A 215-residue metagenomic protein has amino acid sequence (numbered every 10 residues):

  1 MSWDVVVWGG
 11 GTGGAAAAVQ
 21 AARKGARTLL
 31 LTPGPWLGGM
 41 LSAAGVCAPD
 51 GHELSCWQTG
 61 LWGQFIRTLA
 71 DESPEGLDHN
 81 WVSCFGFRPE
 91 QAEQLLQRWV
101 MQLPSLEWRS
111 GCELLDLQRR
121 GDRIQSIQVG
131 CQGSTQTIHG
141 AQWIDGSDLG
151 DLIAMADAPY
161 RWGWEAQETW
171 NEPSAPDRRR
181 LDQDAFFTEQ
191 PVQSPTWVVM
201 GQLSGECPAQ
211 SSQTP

Functional and structural regions predicted by a protein language model:
M1-G11: Beta1/beta-strand and adjacent pyrophosphate-binding region of the FAD-binding site in flavoprotein oxidoreductases
S2-D4, K24-R27, P104-E107, G140-A141 (+1 more regions): Loop/turn elements at helix/coil->beta-strand transitions in domains of secreted/extracellular proteins
V6-W8, A17, D122, G140-Q142: Membrane-embedded transmembrane-helix bundle of lipid-linked glycan/lipid transferases
G10-G11, F85, G133-Q136: Alpha-helix N-cap/helix-initiation motif
G14: N-terminal Rossmann-fold NAD(P) dinucleotide-binding loop
A17-A21, L152: Buried hydrophobic packing segments
Q20, A26-R27, T32-D116, R120 (+3 more regions): Conserved N-terminal/central alpha/beta ligand/cofactor-binding core
M40, F65, A70, S110-G111 (+3 more regions): Flavin (FAD/FMN)-binding glycine-rich loop and adjacent Rossmann-like elements that form
